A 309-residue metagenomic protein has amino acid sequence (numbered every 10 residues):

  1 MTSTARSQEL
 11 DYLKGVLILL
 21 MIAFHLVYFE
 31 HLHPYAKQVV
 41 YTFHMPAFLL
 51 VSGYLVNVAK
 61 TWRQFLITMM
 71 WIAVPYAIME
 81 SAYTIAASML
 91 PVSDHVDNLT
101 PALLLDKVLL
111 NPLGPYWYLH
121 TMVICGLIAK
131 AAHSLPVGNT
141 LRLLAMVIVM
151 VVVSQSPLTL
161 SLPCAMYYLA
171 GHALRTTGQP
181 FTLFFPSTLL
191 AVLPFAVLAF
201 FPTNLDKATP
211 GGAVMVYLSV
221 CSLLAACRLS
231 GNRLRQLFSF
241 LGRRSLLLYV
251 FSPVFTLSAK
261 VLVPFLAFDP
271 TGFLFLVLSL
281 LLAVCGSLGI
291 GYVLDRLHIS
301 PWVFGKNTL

Functional and structural regions predicted by a protein language model:
M1-L309: Alpha-helical transmembrane segments and their immediate juxtamembrane cytosolic regions
